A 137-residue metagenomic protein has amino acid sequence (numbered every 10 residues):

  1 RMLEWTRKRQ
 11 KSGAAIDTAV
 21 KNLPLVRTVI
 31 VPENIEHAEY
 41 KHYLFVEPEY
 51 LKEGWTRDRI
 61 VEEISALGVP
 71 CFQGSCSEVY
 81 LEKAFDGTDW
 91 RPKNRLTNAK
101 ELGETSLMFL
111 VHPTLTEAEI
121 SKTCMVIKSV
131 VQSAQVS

Functional and structural regions predicted by a protein language model:
R1-S137: PLP-dependent aminotransferase class I/II
